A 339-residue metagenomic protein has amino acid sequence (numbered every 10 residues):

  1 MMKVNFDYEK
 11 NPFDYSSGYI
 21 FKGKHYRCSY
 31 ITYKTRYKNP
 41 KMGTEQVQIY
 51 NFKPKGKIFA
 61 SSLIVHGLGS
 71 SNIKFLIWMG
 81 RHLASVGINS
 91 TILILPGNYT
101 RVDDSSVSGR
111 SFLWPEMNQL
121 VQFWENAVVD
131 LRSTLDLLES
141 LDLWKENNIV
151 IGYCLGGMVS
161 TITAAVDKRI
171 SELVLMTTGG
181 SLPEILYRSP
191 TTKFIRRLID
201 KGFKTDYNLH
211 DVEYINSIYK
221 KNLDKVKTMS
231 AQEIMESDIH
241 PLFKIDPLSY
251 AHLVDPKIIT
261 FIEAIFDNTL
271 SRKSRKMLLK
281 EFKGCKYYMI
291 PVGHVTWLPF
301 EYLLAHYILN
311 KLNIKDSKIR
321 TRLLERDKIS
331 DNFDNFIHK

Functional and structural regions predicted by a protein language model:
F6-G56: N-terminal cap/lid segment of alpha/beta-hydrolase-fold proteins
Q48-I49, I58-G67: Short beta-strand element of the alpha/beta-hydrolase
K74, C285, N313-K339: Alpha/beta-hydrolase-fold serine-hydrolase catalytic core, especially in secreted/extracellular enzymes
K74-N126: Cap/lid segment of the alpha/beta-hydrolase catalytic domain
R110-V129, S133-I151: Gly/Ser-rich "nucleophile elbow"/oxyanion-hole loop immediately N-terminal to the catalytic nucleophile in hydrolases
I151-S160: Gly/Ala-rich beta-loop-alpha elbow adjacent to hydrolase catalytic centers
I162-E233, M289: Hydrolase active-site cap/lid region
N216-K311, D316, R320: Serine-hydrolase catalytic core
